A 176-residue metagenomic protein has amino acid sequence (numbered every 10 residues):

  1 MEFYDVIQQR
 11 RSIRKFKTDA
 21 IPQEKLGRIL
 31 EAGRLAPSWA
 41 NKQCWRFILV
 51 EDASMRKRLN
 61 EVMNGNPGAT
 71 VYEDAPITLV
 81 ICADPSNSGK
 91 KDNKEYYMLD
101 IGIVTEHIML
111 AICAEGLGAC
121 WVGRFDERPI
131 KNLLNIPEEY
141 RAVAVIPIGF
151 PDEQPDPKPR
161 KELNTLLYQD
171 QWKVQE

Functional and structural regions predicted by a protein language model:
M1-F3: Absolute protein N-terminus
D5-I13, T18, P22, A144-E176: C-terminal helix-cap and adjacent tail motif
R11, S54, F125-R128: Alpha-helix/helix-capping structural signal
G27, E31, S38-V104: Glycine/small-residue-rich phosphate/adenosyl-binding loop
G33-R34, L79, K91-L133: Small-aliphatic-rich amphipathic alpha-helix that forms the alpha element of a beta-alpha
P67-D74, T78, N135-P157: A glycine-rich helix N-cap at a beta->alpha junction
A83, G123-R124, F150: Short secondary-structure boundary segments
